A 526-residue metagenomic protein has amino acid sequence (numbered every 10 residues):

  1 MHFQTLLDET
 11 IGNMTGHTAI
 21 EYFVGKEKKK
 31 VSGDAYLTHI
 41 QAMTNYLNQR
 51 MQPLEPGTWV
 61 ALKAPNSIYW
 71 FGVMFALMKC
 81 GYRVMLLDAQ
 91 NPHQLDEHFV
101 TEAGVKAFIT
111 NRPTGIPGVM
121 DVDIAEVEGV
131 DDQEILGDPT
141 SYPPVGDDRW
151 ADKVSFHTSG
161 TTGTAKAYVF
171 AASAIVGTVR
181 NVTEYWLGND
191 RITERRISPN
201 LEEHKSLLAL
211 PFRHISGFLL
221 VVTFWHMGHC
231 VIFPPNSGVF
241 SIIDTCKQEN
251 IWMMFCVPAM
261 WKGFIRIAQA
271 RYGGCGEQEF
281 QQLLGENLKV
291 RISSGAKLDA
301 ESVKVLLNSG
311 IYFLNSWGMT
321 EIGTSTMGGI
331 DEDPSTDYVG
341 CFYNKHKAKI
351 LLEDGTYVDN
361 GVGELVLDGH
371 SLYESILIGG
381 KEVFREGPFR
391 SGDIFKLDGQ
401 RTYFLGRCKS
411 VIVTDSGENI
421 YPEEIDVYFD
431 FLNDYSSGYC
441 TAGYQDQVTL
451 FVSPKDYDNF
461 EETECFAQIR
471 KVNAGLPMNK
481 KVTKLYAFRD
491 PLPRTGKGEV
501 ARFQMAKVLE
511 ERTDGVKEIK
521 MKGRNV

Functional and structural regions predicted by a protein language model:
I20-P53, A61, P65-S67, Q94-E97 (+1 more regions): Conserved AMP-binding/adenylate-forming core of the ANL superfamily
S32-D34, K153-W186: Conserved AMP-binding A3 loop
Y46-N91, L207-L210: Conserved AMP-binding/adenylate-forming
F108, G369, G392-K480: AMP-binding/adenylate-forming catalytic core of the ANL superfamily
V179-K205, F212-E279: Conserved AMP-binding/adenylation subdomain of ANL enzymes
W252-C256, R266-P334, S436: Gly/Ser/Thr-rich phosphate-binding loop
C341-F342, T356-G387, R401-T402, S416-I420: Conserved ATP/PPi-binding loop(s) of AMP-dependent carboxylate-activating enzymes
I412, R470-V526: Conserved C-terminal "lid"/linker of ANL adenylate-forming enzymes
